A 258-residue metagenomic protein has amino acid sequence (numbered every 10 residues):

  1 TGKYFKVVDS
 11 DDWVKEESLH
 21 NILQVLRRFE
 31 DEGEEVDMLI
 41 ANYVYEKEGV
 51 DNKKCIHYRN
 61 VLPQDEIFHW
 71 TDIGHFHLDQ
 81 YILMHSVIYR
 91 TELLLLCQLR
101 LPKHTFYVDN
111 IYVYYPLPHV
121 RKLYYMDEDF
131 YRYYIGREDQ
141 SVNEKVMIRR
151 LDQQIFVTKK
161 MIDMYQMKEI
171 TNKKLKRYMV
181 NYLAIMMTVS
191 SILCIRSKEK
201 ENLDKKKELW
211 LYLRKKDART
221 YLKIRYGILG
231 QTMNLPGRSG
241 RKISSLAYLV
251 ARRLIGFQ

Functional and structural regions predicted by a protein language model:
T1-F156: Nucleotide-sugar donor-binding/catalytic module of glycosyltransferases that assemble extracellular/cell-envelope
C55, T171-L175, S197: Short acidic, glycine/proline-enriched loop segments that cap or flank alpha-helices
Y112, Y178-L183, K205, L246: Residue-level detector of well-ordered alpha-helical segments, enriched for hydrophobic/aromatic packing positions
V113, T158-M161, A184: Hydrophobic alpha-helical core bundles mediating ligand binding, dimerization, or RNAP-core interactions
E128-R137, N143-I170, V189, L193-R219: Catalytic core of nucleotide-sugar-dependent glycosyltransferases
K173-I192: Amphipathic alpha-helical protein-interaction segments enriched in hydrophobic
R196-Q258: Membrane-interface aromatic/basic loop that binds lipid-linked glycans or pyrophosphate carriers, typified by
